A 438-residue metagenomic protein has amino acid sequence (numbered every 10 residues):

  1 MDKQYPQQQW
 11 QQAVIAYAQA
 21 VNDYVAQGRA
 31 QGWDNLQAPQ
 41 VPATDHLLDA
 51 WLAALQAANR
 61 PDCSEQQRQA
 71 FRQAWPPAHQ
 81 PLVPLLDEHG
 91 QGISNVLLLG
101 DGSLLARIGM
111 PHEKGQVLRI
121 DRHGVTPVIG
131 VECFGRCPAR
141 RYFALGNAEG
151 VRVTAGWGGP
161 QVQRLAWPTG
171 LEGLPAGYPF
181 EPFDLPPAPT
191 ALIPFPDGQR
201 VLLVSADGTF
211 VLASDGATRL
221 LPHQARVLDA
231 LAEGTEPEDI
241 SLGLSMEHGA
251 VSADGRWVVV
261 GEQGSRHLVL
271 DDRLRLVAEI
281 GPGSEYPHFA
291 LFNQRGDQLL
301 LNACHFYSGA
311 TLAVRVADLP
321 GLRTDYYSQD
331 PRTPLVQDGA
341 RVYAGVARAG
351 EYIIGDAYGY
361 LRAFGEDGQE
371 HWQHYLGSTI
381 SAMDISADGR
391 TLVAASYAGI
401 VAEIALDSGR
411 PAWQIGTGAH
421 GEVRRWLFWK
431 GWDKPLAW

Functional and structural regions predicted by a protein language model:
M1-H123, G170-E181, P222-E238, R424-W438: Intrinsically disordered, low-complexity acidic/Ser/Thr/Pro-rich linker and tail segments in large eukaryotic scaffolds
P81-D87, H123-G130, Q161-L165, P175-F183 (+6 more regions): A short beta-strand motif characteristic of beta-propeller blades
E88-L97, V128-Y142, G173-I193, E233-E236 (+5 more regions): Repeated scaffold domains used in trafficking and secretory/extracellular systems, primarily beta-propellers
L99, I108-H112, G146-E149, V204-A206 (+4 more regions): Structural signature of WD-repeat beta-propellers
D101-G102, A139-R140, D197-G198, D254-G255 (+3 more regions): Conserved loop/turn motif of beta-propeller repeat scaffolds
L104-L105, F143, V201, V258 (+3 more regions): Hydrophobic beta-strand positions that form the internal "hydrophobic ladder" of WD40/Gbeta-like beta-propeller blades
H112-L118, E149-A155, D207-A213, G264-V269 (+3 more regions): Structural motif
I120-H123, G156-G158, S214-G216, D271-R275 (+3 more regions): Short loop/turn segments that connect beta-strands within beta-propeller blades
